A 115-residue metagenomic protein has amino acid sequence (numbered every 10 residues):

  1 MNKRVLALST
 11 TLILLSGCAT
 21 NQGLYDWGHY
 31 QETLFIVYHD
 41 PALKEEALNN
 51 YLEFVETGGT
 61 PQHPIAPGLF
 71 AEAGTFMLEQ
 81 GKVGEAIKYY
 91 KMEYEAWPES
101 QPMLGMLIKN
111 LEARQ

Functional and structural regions predicted by a protein language model:
L14-G17: C-terminal motif of bacterial Sec signal peptides marking the signal peptidase cleavage site
A19-Q22: Bacterial signal peptide processing site
Y38, M77, L111-E112: Residue at a conserved register position within TPR or TPR-like alpha-solenoid repeats
D40-L52, V83: Helix-turn-helix repeat elements of alpha-solenoid scaffolds
A47, I65-A66: Residues that mark the junctions of alpha-helical repeat units in TPR/alpha-solenoid scaffolds
A47-N50, F54, Y89, A96: Alpha-helical solenoid repeat scaffolds, predominantly canonical TPR units
L69, M103-L104: The tetratricopeptide repeat
E72-A73: Structural register within alpha-helical repeat arrays
